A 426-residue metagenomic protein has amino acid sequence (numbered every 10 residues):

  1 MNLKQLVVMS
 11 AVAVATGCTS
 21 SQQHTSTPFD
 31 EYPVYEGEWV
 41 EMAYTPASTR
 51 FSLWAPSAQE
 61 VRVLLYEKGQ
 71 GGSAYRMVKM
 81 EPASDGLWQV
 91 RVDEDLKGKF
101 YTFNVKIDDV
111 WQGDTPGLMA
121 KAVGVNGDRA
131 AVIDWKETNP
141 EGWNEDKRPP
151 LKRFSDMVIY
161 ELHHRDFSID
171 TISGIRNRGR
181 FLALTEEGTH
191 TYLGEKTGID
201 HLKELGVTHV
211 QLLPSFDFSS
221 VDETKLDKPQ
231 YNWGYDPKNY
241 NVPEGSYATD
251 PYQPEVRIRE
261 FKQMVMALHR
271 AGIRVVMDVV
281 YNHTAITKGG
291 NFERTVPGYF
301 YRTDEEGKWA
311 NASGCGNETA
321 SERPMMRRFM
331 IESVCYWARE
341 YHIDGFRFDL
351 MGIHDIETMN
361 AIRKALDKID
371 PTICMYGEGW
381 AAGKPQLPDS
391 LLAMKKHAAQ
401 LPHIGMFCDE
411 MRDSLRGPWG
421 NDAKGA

Functional and structural regions predicted by a protein language model:
N2-M9: Sec-dependent signal peptide recognition, specifically the positively charged N-region followed immediately by
T16-G17: C-terminal motif of bacterial Sec signal peptides marking the signal peptidase cleavage site
Q22-P46, P82-G188: The feature marks proteins involved in alpha-glucan
A47-F51: Structural beta-strand segments of beta-rich domains
W54-V61, L96: Short proline/glycine-enriched turn/loop motifs at strand-loop junctions of beta-rich domains
G72-P82, L87, K228, G234-Y235 (+2 more regions): Active-site-proximal helices and loops of the catalytic beta/alpha 8
K99-L151, S220-D236, V242, G289-K308 (+1 more regions): Core domains of carbohydrate- and sulfate-ester-processing enzymes
R165-Y341, T358-D370, C374, G420: Substrate-binding/active-site clefts of carbohydrate-active enzymes
